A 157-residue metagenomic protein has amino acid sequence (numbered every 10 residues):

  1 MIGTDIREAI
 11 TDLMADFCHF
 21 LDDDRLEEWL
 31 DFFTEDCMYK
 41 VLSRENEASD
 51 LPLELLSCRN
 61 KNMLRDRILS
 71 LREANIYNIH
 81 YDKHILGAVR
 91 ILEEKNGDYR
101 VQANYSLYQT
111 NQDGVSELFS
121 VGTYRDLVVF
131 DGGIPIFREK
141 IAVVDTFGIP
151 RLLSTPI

Functional and structural regions predicted by a protein language model:
M1-R25, D31-E35: Short, low-complexity N-terminal intrinsically disordered segments enriched in polar/charged residues
G3-I6, H80, E117: Residue-level recognition of alpha-helical structural elements
E8-D12, F20, L55, N62 (+1 more regions): A generic "alpha-helical surface" signal
F17, W29, L64, V128: Hydrophobic pocket/interface hotspot
F17-H19, E28, R72-I79, Q112-V115: Short helix-to-loop capping/linker segments positioned immediately adjacent to catalytic or ligand/cofactor-binding
E35-N104: A solvent-exposed, acidic/Ser-Thr-rich amphipathic alpha-helical stretch
I85, R90-I157: A beta-strand edge to alpha-helix "cap/lid" segment located at domain peripheries
